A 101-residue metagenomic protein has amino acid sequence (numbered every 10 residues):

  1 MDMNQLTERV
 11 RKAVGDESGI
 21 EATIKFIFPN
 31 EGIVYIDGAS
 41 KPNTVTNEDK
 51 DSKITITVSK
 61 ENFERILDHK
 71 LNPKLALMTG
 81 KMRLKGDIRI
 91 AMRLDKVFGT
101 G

Functional and structural regions predicted by a protein language model:
M1-G101: Feature captures hydrophobic
